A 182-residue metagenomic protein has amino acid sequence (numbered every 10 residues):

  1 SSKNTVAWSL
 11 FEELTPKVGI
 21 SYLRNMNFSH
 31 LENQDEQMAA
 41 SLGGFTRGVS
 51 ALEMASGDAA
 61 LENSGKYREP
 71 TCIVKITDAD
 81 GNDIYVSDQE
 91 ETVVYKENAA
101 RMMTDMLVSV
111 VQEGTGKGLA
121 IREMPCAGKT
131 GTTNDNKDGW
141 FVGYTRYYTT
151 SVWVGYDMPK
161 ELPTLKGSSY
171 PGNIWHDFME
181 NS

Functional and structural regions predicted by a protein language model:
S1-H30, Q34-N63, V108-S109: Active-site-adjacent helix/loop patches that line small-molecule binding or acyl-intermediate pockets
G48-S182: A penicillin-recognizing enzyme superfamily signal
